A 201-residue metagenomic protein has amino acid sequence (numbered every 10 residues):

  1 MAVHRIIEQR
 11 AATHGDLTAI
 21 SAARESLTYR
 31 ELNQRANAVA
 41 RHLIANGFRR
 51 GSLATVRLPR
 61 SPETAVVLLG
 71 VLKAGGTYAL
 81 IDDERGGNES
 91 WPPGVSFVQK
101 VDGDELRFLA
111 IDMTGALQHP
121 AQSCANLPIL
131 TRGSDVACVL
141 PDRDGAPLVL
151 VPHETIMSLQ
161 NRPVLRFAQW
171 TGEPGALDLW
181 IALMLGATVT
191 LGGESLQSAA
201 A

Functional and structural regions predicted by a protein language model:
M1-E154, G186: Carrier-protein-dependent adenylate-forming modules in NRPS/ANL systems
L58-S61, D82, A168-G172, S195: Conserved AMP-binding
L69, L140, A168-Q169, P174: Residue-level recognition of transmembrane alpha-helices in multi-pass small-molecule transporters/permeases
G145-L148, P152-L165, T171-A201: Conserved AMP-binding/adenylation subdomain of ANL enzymes
